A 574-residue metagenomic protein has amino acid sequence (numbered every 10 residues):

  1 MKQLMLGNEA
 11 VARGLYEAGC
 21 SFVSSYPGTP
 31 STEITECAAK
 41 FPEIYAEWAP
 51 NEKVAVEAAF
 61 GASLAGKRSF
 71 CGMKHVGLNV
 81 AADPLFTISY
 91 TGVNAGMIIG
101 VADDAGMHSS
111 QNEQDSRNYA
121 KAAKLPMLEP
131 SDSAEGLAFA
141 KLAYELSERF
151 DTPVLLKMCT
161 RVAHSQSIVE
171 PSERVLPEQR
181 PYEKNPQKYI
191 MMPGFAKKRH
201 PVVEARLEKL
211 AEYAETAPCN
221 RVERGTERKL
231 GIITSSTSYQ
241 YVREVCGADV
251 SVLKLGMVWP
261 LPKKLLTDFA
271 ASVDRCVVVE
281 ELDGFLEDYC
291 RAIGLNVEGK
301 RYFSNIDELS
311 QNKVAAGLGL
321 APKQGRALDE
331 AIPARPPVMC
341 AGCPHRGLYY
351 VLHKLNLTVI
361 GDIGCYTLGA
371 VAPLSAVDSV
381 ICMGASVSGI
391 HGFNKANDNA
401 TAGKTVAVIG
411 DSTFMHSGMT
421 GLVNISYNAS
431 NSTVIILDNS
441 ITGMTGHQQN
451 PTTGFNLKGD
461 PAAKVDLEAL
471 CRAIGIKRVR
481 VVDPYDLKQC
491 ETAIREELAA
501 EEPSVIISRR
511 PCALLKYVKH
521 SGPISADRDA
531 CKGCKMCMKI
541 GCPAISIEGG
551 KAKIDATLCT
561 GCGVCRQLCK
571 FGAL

Functional and structural regions predicted by a protein language model:
M1-N8, E17-A18, P130-M339, P344-H345 (+7 more regions): Flexible, low-complexity linker and terminal segments
M1-S133, R161, G225, E287 (+1 more regions): Thiamine diphosphate
C37-E43, R243-L253, A469-G475: Short helix-loop-beta junction
E43-P50, T91-A102, Y182-K188, Y427-S440 (+1 more regions): A glycine-rich helix N-cap at a beta->alpha junction
I44, A102-G106, A123-L128, E298-R301 (+5 more regions): Short beta-alpha connecting loops at secondary-structure transitions that line or flank enzyme active sites
D104-P153, C159, I190-K197, T401-G403 (+1 more regions): Conserved thiamine diphosphate
S109, A370-I507, Y517-K519: Thiamine diphosphate
